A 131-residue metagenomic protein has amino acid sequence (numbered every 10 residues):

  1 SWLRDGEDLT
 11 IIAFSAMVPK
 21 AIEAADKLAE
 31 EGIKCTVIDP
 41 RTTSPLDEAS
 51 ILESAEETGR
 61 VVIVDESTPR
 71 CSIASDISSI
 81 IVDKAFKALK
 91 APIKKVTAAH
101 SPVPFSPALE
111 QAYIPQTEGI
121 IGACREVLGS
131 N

Functional and structural regions predicted by a protein language model:
S1-N131: Thiamine diphosphate
